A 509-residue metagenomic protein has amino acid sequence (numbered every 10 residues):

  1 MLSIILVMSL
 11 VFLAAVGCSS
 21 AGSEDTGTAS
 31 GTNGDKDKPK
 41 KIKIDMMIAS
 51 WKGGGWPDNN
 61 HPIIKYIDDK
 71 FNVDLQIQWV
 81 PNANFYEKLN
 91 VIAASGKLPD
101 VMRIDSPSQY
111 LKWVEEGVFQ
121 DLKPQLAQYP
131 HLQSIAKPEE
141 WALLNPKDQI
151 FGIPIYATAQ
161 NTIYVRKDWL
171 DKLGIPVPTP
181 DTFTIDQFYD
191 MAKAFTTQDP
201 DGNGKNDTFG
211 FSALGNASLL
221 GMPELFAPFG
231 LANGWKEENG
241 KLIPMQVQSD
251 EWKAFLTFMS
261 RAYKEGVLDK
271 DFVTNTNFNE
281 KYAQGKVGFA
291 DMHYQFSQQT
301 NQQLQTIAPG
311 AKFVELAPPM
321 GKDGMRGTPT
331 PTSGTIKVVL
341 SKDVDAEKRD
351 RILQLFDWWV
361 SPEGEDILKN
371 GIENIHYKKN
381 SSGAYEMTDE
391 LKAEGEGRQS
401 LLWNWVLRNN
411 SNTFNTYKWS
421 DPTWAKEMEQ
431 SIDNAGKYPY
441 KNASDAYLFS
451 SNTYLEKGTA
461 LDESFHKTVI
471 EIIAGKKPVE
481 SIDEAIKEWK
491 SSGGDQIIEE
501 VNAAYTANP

Functional and structural regions predicted by a protein language model:
I4-A14: Bacterial N-terminal signal peptides
F12, C18-I185, N233-W235, N239 (+4 more regions): Conserved N-terminal structural module of periplasmic/extracytoplasmic solute-binding proteins
K40-I44, F71-L75, G96-D100, P146-F151 (+5 more regions): Loop/turn elements at helix/coil->beta-strand transitions in domains of secreted/extracellular proteins
S50-P57, D171-T179, G215-L268, F296-T332: Extracytoplasmic/periplasmic substrate-binding proteins
Y86-L98, Y189-F195, N277-V287: Short helices/loops that flank or line small-molecule/ion binding pockets
K147-S218, W235-K281, L340-R351, D357-W358 (+3 more regions): Helix-loop-helix "hinge/cap" segment bordering the ligand-binding cleft or interdomain interface
R261-K264, N279-K312, P318-S400: Glycine-rich, aromatic-lined ligand/substrate-binding cores of catalytic and carbohydrate-binding domains
Q354-E471, K476: Conserved small-residue motifs centered on glycine
